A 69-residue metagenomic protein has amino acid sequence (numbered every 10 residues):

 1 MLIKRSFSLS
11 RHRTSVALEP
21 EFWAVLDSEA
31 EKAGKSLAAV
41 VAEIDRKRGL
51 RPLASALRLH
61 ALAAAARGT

Functional and structural regions predicted by a protein language model:
M1-A17: Short Lys/Arg-rich basic patches
I3-K4, D45-K47: Short, solvent-exposed loop/turn elements at beta->coil junctions and helix N-caps that rim active or binding pockets
S6, V40-V41, R51: Helix-centric, low-specificity signal for extended rod-like, repetitive segments
R11, V25, L50-P52: Generic hydrophobic/packing signal
R13, A17, S36, P52 (+1 more regions): Amphipathic alpha-helical recognition patches that constitute DNA-binding helices
E21-R46: Surface-exposed, Lys/Arg-rich phosphate-binding patches that contact polyanionic backbones
R46-T69: C-terminal structural segments of small proteins and small subunits
